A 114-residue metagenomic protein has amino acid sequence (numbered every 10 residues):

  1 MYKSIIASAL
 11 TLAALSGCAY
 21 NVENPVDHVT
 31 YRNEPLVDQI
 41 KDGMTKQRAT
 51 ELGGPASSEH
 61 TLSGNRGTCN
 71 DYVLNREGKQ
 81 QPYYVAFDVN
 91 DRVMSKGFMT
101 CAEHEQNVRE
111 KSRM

Functional and structural regions predicted by a protein language model:
M1-I6: Bacterial N-terminal signal peptides that target proteins for export
S8-T11: Regulatory sensory/coupling modules that transmit signals to nucleotide-handling catalytic cores
A14-G17: C-terminal motif of bacterial Sec signal peptides marking the signal peptidase cleavage site
A19-M114: Residues within mature, well-folded domains
